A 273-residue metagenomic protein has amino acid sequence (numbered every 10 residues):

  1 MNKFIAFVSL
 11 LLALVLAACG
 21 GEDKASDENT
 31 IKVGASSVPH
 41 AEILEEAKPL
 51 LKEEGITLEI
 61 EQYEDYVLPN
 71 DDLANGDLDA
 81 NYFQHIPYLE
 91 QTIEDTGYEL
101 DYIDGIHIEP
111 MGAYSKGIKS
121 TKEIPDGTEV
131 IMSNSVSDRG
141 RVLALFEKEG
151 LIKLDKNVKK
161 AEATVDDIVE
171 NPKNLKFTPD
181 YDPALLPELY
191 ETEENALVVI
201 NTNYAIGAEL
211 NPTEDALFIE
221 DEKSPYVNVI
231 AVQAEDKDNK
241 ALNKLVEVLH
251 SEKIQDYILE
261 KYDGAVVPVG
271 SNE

Functional and structural regions predicted by a protein language model:
L14-A18: C-terminal motif of bacterial Sec signal peptides marking the signal peptidase cleavage site
S26-V38, I56-Q62, E129-V130: Short, well-ordered beta-strand elements
S37-E59, L68, D72: Short, polar/charged alpha-helical segment
E61-D71, K159-E188: Short helix-initiation/N-cap motifs at beta->coil->alpha
Q91-I103, G117-I118, A208-I219: Ligand-binding "clamshell"
I103-I152, Q255: A conserved helix-loop-strand patch within extracytoplasmic ligand-binding domains of the periplasmic binding
P110-T121, V227-N239: A bilobed periplasmic-binding-protein/Venus flytrap-type ligand-binding module shared by bacterial periplasmic
G140-E147, L249-V269: Periplasmic-binding protein-like
